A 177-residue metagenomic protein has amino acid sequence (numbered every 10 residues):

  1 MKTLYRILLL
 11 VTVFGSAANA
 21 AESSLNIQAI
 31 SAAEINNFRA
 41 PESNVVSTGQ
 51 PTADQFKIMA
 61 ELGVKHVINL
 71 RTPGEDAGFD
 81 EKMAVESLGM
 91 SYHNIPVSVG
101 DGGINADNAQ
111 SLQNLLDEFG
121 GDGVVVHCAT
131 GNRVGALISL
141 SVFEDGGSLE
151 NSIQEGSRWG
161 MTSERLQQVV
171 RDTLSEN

Functional and structural regions predicted by a protein language model:
K2-L10: Sec-dependent signal peptide recognition, specifically the positively charged N-region followed immediately by
V11-N19: Hydrophobic h-region of N-terminal signal peptides that target proteins for export in Gram-negative bacteria
A20-V124, S139-N177: Cys-dependent protein tyrosine phosphatase-like superfamily
V124-L137: A phosphate-binding catalytic loop at a beta-strand-loop-alpha-helix junction that coordinates phosphoryl groups
